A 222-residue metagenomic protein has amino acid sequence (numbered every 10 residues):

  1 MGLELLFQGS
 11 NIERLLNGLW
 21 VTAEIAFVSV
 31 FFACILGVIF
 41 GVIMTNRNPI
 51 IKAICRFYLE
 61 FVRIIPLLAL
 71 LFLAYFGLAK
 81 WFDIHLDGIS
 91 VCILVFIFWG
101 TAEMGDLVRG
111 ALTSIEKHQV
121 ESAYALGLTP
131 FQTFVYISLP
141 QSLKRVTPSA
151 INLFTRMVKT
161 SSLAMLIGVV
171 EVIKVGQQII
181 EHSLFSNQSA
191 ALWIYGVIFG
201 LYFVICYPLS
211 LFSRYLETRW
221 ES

Functional and structural regions predicted by a protein language model:
M1-S222: Transmembrane alpha-helices and adjacent helix-loop boundaries
